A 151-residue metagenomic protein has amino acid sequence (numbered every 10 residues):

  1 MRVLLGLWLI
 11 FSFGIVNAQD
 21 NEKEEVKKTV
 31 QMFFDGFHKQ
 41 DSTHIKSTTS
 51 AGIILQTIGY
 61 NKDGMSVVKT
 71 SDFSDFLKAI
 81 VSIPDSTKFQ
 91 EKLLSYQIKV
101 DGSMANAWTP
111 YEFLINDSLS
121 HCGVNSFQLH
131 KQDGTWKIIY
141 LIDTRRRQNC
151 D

Functional and structural regions predicted by a protein language model:
M1-E22: Bacterial Sec-dependent N-terminal signal peptides
V16-T43, S47: Short, low-complexity N-terminal intrinsically disordered segments enriched in polar/charged residues
Q31, D35, T49-D63: Short, solvent-exposed secondary-structure junction/capping segments
F33, I45, I53, A107 (+1 more regions): Hydrophobic pocket/interface hotspot
T49, G59, T109-Y111, I142: A mature extracytoplasmic/lumenal domain signature
I54, K69-N116: Surface-exposed, charged secondary-structure patches
D117-S120, Q148-D151: A short, polar/proline- and glycine-enriched secondary-structure boundary/capping micro-motif
C122-R147: Short beta-strand edge/turn micro-motifs at domain boundaries
